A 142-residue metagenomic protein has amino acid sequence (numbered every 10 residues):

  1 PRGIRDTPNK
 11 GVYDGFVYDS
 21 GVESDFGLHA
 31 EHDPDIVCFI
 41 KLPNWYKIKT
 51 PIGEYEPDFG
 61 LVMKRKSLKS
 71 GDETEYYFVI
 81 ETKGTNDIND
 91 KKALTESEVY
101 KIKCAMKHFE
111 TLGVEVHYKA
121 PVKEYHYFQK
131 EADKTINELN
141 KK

Functional and structural regions predicted by a protein language model:
P1-K142: Electrostatic, structured charged patches in enzyme active sites and in nucleic-acid/phosphate-binding
